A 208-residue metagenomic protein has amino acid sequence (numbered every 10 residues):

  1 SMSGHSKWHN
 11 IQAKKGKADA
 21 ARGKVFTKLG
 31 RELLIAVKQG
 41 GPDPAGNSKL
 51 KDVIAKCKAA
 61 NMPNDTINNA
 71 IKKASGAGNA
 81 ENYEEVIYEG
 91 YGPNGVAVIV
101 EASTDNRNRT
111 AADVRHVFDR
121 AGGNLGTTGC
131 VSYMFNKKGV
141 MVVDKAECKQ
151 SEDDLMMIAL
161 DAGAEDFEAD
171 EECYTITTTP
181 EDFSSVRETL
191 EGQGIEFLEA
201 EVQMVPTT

Functional and structural regions predicted by a protein language model:
M2-G126, V131-V140, Q203-T207: N-terminal cationic and glycine-rich segments that engage phosphates or anionic surfaces
R109-E188, Q193: Glycine- and Gly-Pro-enriched alpha-helical subdomains that act as flexible, kink-prone "lid/hinge" or packing modules
E191-V202: Charged, low-hydrophobicity low-complexity segments
